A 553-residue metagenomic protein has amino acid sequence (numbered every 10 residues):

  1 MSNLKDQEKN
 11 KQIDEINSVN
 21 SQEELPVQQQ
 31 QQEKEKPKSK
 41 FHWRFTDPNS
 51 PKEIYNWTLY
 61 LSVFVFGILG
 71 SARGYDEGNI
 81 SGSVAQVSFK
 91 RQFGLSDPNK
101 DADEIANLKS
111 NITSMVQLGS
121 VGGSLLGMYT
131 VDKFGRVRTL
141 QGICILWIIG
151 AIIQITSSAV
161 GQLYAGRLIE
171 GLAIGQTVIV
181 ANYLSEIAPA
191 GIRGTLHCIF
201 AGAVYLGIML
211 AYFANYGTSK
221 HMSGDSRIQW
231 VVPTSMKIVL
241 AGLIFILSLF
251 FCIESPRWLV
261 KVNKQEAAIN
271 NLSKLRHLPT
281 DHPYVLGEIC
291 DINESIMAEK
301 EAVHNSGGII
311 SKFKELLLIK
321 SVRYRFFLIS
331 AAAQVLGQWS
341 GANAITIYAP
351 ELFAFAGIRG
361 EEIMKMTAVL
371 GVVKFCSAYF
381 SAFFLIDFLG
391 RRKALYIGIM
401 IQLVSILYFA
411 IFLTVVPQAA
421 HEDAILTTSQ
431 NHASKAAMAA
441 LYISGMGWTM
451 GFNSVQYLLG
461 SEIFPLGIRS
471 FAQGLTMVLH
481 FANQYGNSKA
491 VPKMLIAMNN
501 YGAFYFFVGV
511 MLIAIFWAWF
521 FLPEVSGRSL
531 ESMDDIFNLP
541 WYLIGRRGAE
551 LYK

Functional and structural regions predicted by a protein language model:
S2-S273, E301-K553: Transmembrane-helix signature of 12-pass secondary carriers
I253, L275-L278, D291-S295: A short structural micro-motif
K274-L286, E301: Short intracellular "coupling" helices and adjacent cytoplasmic loop segments at the cytosolic face of multi-pass
H282-M297, T367: Short, well-structured alpha-helical segments
